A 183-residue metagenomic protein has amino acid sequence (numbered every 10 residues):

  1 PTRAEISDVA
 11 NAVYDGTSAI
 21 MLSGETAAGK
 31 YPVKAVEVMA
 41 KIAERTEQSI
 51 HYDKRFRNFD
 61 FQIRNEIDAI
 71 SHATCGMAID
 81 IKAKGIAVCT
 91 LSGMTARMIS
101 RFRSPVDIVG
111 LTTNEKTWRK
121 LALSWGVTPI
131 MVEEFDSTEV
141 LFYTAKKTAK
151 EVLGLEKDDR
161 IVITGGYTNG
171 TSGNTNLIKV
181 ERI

Functional and structural regions predicted by a protein language model:
V9-P32: Glycine-rich phosphate-binding active-site loops on the catalytic face of alpha/beta enzymes
A12, I99, I161: Conserved, mostly hydrophobic/aromatic
S23-G24, G29, Q48-N58, K84 (+2 more regions): Flexible, glycine/charged-enriched surface loops at secondary-structure junctions
T26-Q48, L177-I178: C-terminal helical cap(s) of enzyme catalytic domains, especially alpha/beta-barrels
M39-T74: Long, charged amphipathic helices and adjacent flexible linkers at domain junctions
A69-A83, Y143-L153, D159: Phosphate-interacting basic helix/loop segments used at nucleotide- and nucleic-acid interfaces
T95-R97, R103-V140: Nucleotide-binding motor/catalytic cores of P-loop/tubulin-like NTPases across gene-expression machines
F142, K150-T164, T168-N169, T175-E181: C-terminal binding/interaction regions
